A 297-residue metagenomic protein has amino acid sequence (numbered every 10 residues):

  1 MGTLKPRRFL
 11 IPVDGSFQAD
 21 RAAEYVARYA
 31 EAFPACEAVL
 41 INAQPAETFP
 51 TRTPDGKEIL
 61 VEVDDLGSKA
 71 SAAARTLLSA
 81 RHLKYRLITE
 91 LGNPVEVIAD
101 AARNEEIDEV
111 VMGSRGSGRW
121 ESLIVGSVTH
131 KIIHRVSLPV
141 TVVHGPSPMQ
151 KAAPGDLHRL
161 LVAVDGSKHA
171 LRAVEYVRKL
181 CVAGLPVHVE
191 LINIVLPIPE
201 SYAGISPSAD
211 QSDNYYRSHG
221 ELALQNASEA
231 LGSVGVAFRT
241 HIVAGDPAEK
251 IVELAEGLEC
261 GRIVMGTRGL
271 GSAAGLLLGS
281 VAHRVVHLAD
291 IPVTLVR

Functional and structural regions predicted by a protein language model:
M1-K5, A23, A32, A99-Q150 (+1 more regions): Gly/Ser-rich helix-loop-strand patches that form or flank binding pockets for ribonucleotide-derived cofactors
M1-L4, E58-V61, T76-V110, E229-I263: Structural beta-alpha unit
G2-K57, G155-P207, A230-G232: Small/aliphatic-rich secondary-structure junction motif
D14, E90, G116, D165-G166 (+1 more regions): Structured loop/turn residues at secondary-structure junctions
A27, A72, H130, E175 (+2 more regions): Active-site phosphate/pyrophosphate- and oxyanion-stabilizing loops and adjacent acidic/basic residues in soluble
V39-I41, R86-E90, T141, E190-I192 (+2 more regions): General small-molecule cofactor/ligand-binding pocket signal
K57-K69, A209-L222: A short acidic, glycine-rich active-site loop that binds or catalyzes chemistry on phosphate/adenosine moieties
